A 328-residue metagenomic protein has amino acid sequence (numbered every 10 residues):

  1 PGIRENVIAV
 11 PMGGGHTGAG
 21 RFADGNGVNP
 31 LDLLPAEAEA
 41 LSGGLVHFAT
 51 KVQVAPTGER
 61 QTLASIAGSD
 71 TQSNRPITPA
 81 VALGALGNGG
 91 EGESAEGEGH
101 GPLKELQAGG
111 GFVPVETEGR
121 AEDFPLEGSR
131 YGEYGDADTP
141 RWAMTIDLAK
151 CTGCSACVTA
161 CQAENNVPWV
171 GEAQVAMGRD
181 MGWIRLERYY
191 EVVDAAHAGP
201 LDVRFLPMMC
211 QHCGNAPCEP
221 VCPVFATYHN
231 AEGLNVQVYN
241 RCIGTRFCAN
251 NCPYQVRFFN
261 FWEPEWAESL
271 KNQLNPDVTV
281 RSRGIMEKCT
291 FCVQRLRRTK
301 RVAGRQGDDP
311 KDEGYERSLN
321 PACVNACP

Functional and structural regions predicted by a protein language model:
P1-G2, N6-A38, E191-N240, R246 (+4 more regions): Phosphate/diphosphate-binding loops
G2-A143, A149, A160-A163: Long, contiguous, secondary-structure-rich segments that constitute the structural scaffold of globular domains
E5-V7, A49, T139-A143, M181-W183 (+4 more regions): Active-site lining segments that contact anionic ligands and/or coordinate catalytic metals
G119-D138, G178-V221: Active-site-adjacent "gating/activation" loops or surface patches in catalytic cores
T145-L148, T152, M209: Generic amphipathic alpha-helical segments used as scaffolds and interaction surfaces in large, multi-domain proteins
T152, A156-A176, W183-R185, N215-R241 (+2 more regions): Iron-sulfur cluster-binding cysteine motifs and their immediate structural context in ferredoxin-like electron-transfer
S269-V278: Short beta-alpha connecting loops at secondary-structure transitions that line or flank enzyme active sites
V278-R281, D312: Glycine- and other small-residue-rich loops at beta-strand/loop junctions that grip anionic moieties
